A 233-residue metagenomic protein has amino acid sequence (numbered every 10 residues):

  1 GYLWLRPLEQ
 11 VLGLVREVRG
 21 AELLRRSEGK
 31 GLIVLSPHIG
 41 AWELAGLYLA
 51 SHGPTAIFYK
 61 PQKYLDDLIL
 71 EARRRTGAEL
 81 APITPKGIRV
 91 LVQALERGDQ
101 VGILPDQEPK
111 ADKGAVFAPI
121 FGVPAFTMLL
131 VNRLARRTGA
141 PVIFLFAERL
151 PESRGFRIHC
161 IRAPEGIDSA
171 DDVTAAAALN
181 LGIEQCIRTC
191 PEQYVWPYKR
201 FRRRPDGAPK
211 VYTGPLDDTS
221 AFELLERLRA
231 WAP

Functional and structural regions predicted by a protein language model:
G1-S36, D66-E71, R75-A78, A221-P233: Membrane-anchoring hydrophobic helices of lipid-metabolizing enzymes
P7, P82-I83, E165: Short, solvent-exposed coil/turn linker segments
P7-L8, L12-V18, E22, E43 (+4 more regions): Solvent-exposed, flexible loop/coil residues
R26, S51-T55, K86-P233: Non-catalytic C-terminal accessory region of glycerolipid acyltransferases and related lyso-lipid remodeling enzymes
K30-P85, R97, K110-V116, R149: Catalytic core of membrane glycerolipid acyltransferases/transacylases, capturing the structured, soluble-facing
